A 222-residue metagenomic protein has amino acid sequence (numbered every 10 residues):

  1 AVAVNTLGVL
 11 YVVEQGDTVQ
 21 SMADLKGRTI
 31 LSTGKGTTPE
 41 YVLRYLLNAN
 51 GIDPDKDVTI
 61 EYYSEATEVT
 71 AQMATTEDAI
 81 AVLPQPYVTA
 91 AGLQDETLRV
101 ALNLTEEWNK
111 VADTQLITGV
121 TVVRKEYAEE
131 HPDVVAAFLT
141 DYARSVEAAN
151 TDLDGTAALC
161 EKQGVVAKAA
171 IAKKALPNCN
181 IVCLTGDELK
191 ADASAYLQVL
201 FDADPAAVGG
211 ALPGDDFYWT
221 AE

Functional and structural regions predicted by a protein language model:
A1-D53, E61, Q85, A101-L102: Short, glycine-/small- and polar/acidic-enriched structural segments that line small-molecule recognition paths
V4, D17, L31-P39, E61 (+6 more regions): Extracytoplasmic/periplasmic, Sec-exported soluble proteins
G8, K26, I117-G119, Y196 (+1 more regions): Residues that flank catalytic or metal-binding motifs in active/ligand-binding sites
E40-Y62, A71, E77, G92-T97 (+1 more regions): Ligand-binding cleft/hinge of the Venus flytrap
P54-V58, G164-A175, A207-G214: Short, surface-exposed acidic
T67-L159: Pocket-lining segment of extracytoplasmic ligand-binding domains
A128-A203: Secondary-structure end/capping motifs
S194-E222: Conserved C-terminal helix/tail region of periplasmic/extracytoplasmic solute-binding proteins
